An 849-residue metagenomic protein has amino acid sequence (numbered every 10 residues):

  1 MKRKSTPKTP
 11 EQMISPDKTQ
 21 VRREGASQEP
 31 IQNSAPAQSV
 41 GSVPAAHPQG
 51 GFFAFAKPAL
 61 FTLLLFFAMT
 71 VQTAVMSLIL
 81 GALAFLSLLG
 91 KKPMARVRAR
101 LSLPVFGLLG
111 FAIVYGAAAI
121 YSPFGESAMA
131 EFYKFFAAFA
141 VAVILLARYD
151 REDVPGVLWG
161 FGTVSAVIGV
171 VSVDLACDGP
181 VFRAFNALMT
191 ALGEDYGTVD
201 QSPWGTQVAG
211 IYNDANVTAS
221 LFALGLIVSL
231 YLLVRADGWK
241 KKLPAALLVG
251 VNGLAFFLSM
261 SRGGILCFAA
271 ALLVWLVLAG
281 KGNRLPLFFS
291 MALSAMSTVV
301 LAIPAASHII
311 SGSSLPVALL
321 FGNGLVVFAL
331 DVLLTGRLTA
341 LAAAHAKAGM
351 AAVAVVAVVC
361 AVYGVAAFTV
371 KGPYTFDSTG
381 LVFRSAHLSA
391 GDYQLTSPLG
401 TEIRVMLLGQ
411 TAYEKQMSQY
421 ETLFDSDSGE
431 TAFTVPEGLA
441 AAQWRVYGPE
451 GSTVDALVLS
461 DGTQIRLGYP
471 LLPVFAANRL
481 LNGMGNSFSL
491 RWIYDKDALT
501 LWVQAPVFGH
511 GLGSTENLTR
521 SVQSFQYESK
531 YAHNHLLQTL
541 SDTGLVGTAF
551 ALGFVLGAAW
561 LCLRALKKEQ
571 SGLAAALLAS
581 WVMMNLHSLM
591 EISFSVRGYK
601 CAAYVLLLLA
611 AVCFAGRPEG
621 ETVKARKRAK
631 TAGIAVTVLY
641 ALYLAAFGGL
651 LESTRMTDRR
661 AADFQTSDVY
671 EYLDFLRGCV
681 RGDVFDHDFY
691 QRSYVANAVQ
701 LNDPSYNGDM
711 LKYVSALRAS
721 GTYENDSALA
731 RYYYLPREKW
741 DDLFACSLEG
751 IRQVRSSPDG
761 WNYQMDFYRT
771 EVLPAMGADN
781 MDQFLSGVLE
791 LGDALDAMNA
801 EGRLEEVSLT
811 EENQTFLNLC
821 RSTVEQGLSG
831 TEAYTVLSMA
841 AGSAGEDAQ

Functional and structural regions predicted by a protein language model:
M1-A130, A137-G162, A184-M189, L232-L243 (+11 more regions): Transmembrane signal-anchor hairpin modules in multi-pass inner-membrane enzymes, especially those that act on
L65-Q72, A255, Q538-T543, A576-Y604: Membrane helix-loop boundary segments at the extracytoplasmic
G81-L88, L226-S229, I265-V277, F328-D331 (+2 more regions): Hydrophobic transmembrane alpha-helices of multi-pass, membrane-embedded glycosylation machinery
G169-S220, D237, G250-S259, I265-L266 (+7 more regions): Membrane-interfacial helix-loop-helix modules of multi-pass inner-membrane proteins that assemble, modify, or transport
D214, E402, P470-S529, L536-T539 (+1 more regions): TM-adjacent membrane-interface loops and short helices in multi-pass inner/ER membrane proteins
S389-Q394, T434-S452: Noncatalytic modules at the cell exterior or secretory-pathway interfaces, chiefly beta-strand-rich lectin/adhesion
P449-L472: Exposed low-complexity, polar/acidic, P/S/T/G-rich flexible segments that act as propeptides, protease-susceptible
L545-A576: Hydrophobic transmembrane alpha-helices and their immediate junctions
